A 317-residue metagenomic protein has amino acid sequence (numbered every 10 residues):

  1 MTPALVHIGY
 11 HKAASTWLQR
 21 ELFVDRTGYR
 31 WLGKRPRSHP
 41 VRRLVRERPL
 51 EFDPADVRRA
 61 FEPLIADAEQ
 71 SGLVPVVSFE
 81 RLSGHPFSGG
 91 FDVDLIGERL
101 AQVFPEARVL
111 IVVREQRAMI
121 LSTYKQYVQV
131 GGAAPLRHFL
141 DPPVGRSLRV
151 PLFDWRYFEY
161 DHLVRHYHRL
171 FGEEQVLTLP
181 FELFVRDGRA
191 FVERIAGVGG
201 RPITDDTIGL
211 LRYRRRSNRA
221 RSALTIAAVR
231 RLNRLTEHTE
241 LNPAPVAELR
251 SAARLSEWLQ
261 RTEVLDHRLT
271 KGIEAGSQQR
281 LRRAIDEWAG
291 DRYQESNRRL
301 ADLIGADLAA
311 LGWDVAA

Functional and structural regions predicted by a protein language model:
M1-A317: Anion-recognition interface
